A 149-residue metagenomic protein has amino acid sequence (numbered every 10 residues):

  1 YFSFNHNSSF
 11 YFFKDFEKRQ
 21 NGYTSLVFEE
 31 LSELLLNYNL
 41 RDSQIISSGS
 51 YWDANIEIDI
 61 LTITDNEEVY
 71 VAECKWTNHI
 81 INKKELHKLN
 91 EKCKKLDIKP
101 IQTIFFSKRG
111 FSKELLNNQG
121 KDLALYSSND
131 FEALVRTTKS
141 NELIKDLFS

Functional and structural regions predicted by a protein language model:
Y1-S149: A cross-kingdom feature that marks ATP-driven nucleic-acid transaction machinery
